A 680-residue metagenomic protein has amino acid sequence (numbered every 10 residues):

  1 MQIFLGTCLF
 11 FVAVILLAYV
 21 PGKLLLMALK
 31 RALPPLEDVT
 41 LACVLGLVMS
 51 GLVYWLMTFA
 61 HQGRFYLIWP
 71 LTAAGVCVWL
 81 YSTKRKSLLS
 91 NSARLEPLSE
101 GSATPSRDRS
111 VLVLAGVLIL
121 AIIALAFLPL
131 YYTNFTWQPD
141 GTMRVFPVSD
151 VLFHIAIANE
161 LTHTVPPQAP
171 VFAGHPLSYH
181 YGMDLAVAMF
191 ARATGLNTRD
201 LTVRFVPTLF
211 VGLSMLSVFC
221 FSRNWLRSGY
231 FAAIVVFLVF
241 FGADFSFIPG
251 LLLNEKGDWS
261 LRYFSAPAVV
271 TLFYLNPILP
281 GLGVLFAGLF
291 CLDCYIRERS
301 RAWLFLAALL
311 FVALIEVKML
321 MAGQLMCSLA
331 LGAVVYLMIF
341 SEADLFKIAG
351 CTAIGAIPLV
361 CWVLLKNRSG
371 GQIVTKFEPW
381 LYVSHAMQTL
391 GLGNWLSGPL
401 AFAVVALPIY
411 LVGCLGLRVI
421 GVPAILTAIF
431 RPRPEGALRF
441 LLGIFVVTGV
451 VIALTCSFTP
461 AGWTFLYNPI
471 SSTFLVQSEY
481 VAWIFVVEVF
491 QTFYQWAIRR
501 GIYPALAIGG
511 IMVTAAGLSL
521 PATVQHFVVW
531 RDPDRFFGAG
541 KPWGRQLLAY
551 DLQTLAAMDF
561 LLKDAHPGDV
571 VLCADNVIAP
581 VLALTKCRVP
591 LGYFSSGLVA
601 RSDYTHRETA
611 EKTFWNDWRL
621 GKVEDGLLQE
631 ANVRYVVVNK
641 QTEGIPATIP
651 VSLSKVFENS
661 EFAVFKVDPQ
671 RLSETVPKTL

Functional and structural regions predicted by a protein language model:
M1-P105, L272: Membrane-embedded, hydrophobic transmembrane alpha-helices
A60-H61, F135-D150, G195, L251-N276 (+4 more regions): Membrane-helix boundary/interfacial segments in multi-pass membrane proteins
S92-R94, E100-G101, P105-R109, R297-A302 (+3 more regions): Membrane-interface helix-loop-helix junctions at transmembrane boundaries of multi-pass membrane enzymes, predominantly
A121-V284, M319, G323, W543-L548 (+1 more regions): Active-site lumenal/periplasmic loops and adjacent helix-entry segments of GT-C-fold, multi-pass membrane
V270, W303-M319: Membrane-interface alpha helices of multi-pass inner-membrane proteins
A287-C291, L329, V334-M338, A353 (+3 more regions): Hydrophobic, aromatic-rich transmembrane alpha-helices and their immediate juxtamembrane boundary segments
R297-R299, F311, Q324-G355: Perimembrane helix-loop-helix junctions
Y494-L680: Extracytoplasmic
